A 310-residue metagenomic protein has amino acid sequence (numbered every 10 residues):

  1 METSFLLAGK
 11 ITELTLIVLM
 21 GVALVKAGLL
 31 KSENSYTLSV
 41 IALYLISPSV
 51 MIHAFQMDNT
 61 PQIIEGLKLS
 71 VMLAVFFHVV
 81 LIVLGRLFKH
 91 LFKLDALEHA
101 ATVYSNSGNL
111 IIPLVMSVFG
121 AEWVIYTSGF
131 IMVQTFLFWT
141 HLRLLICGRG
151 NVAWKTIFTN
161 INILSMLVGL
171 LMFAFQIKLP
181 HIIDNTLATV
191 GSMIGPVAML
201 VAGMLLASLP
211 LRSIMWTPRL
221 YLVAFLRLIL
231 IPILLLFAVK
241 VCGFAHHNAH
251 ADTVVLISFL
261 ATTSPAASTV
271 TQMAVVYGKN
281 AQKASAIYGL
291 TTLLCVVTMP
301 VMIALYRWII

Functional and structural regions predicted by a protein language model:
M1-I310: Alpha-helical transmembrane segments of multi-pass small-molecule/ion transporters
